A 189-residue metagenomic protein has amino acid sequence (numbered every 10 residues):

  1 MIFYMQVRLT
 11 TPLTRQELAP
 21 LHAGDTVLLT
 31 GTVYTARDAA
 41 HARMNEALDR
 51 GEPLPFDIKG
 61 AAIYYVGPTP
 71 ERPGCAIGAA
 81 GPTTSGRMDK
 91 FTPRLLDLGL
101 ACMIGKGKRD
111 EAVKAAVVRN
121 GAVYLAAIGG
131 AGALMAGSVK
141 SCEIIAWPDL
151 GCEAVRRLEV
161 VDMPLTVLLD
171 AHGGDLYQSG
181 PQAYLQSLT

Functional and structural regions predicted by a protein language model:
Y4-L13: Short, structured beta-strand/loop micro-motifs enriched in basic residues and often containing a Trp
T14, Y34, T69-E71, H172-G174: Short, glycine-/Ser/Thr-/acidic-enriched flexible segments
T35-M163: Feature captures the catalytic cores and cofactor-binding loops of soluble hydro-lyases/lyases that act on carboxylate
T92, L168-T189: Active-site/ligand-binding-proximal alpha/beta "capping" segment
